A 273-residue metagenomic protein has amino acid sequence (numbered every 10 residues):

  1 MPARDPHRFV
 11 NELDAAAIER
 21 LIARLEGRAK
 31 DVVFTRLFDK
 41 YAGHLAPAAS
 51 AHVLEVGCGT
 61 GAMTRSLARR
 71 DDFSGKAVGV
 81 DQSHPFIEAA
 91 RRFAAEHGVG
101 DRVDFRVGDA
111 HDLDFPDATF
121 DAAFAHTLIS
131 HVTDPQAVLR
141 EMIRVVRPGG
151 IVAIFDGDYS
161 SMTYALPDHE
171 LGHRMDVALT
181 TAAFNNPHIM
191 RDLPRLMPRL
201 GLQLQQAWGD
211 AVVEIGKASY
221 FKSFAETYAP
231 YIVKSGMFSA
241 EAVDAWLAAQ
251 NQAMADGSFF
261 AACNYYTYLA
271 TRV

Functional and structural regions predicted by a protein language model:
M1-A23: N-terminal, positively charged/glycine-rich alpha-helical extensions of SAM-dependent methyltransferases
D31-A49, S66: Conserved alpha-helix/loop element of class I SAM-dependent methyltransferases that forms part of the SAM/SAH-binding
F34, Q205-V273: Conserved Class I S-adenosyl-L-methionine
H52-V56, T60-D112: Class I SAM-dependent methyltransferase SAM/SAH-binding core
H111-A122: A short acidic, Gly/Pro-enriched loop at the edge of an enzyme's catalytic core that lines a small-molecule cofactor
D121-D134: A short SAM/SAH-binding and catalytic strip from SAM-dependent methyltransferases
Q136-I151: A short glycine-rich, Lys/Arg-flanked "PGG" loop and its adjoining helix->strand segment in the class I
I151-A218: Conserved catalytic/acceptor-binding region of the Class I
